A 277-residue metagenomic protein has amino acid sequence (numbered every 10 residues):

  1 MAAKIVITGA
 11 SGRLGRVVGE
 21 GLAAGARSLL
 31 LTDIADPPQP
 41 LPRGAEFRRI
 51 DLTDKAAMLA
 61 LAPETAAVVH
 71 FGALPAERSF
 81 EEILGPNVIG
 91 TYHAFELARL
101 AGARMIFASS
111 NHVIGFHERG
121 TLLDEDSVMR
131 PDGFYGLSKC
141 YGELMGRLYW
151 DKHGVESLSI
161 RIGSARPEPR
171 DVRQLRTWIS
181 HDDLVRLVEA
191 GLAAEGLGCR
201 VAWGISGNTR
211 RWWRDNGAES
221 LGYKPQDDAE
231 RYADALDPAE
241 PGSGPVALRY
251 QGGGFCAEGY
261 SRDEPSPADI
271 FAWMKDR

Functional and structural regions predicted by a protein language model:
I5-A24: N-terminal Rossmann NAD(P)H-binding glycine-rich loop of SDR-like oxidoreductase domains
P38, G207-K224, A239-A272: Conserved C-terminal active-site "lid" loop/helix of NAD(P)H-dependent oxidoreductases that clamps the redox cofactor
I50-P86: NAD(P)H-binding glycine-rich loop region in Rossmannoid oxidoreductase-like domains and their noncatalytic homologs
T53, E82-H93, M129, L137-C140 (+1 more regions): Glycine-rich NAD(P)-binding loop of the Rossmann-fold in SDR/ketoreductase-type enzymes
V68, F80-M105: NAD(P)-cofactor binding segment of oxidoreductase domains
G85, E118-S157: Catalytic helix-loop patch of NAD(P)-dependent Rossmann-fold dehydrogenases
H93-R130: Conserved Rossmann-fold NAD(P)-dependent oxidoreductase catalytic core, especially the SDR/UDP-sugar
R161-E168, W178-C199, G207: Alpha-helical substrate-binding/gating segment
